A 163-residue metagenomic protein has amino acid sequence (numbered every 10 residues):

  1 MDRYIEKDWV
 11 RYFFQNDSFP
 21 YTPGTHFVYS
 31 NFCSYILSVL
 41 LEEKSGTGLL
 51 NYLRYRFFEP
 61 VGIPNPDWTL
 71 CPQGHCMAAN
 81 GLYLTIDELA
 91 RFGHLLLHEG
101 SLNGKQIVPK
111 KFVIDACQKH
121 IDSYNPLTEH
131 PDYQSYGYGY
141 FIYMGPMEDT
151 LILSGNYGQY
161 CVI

Functional and structural regions predicted by a protein language model:
M1-N80: Catalytic-site signature segments of enzymes, centered on catalytic residues
F14, S38-L41, L50-R54, F58 (+4 more regions): Non-transmembrane alpha-helical segments in soluble domains of secreted/periplasmic/extracellular proteins
N31, N51, Q106-I107, Y136: Non-catalytic, surface-exposed connector residues within folded enzymatic/regulatory domains
C33-L40, N80-S101, Q159-I163: Active-site-proximal alpha-helical segments within enzyme catalytic domains
P64-N65, C117-I163: Active-site Gly/Thr loop motif
N65, G74, E99, G104-K105 (+2 more regions): Generic secondary-structure boundary/loop-capping signal
C71-L84, Q134-P146: Carbohydrate-binding/catalytic loop surfaces
T85-D132: C-terminal amphipathic alpha-helical segment
